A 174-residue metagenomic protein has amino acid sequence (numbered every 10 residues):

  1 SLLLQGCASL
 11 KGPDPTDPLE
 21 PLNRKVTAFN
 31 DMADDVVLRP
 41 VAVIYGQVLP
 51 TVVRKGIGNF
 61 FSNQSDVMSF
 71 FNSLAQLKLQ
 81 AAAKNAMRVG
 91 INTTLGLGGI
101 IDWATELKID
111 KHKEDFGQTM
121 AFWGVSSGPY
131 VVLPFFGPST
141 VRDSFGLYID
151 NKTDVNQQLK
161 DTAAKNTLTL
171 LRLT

Functional and structural regions predicted by a protein language model:
G12-P13, L74: Helix-boundary and loop/linker segments of multi-pass membrane transporters
D14-I44: Post-signal peptide N-terminal segment of mature Sec-exported envelope proteins
E20, Q118, W123-T174: A structured, mid-to-C-terminal "fold-capping" secondary-structure block
V36-S73, T93, G98: Signal peptide-directed extracytoplasmic domains
N63-V141: Mid-length scaffold segments of soluble, non-membrane domains
